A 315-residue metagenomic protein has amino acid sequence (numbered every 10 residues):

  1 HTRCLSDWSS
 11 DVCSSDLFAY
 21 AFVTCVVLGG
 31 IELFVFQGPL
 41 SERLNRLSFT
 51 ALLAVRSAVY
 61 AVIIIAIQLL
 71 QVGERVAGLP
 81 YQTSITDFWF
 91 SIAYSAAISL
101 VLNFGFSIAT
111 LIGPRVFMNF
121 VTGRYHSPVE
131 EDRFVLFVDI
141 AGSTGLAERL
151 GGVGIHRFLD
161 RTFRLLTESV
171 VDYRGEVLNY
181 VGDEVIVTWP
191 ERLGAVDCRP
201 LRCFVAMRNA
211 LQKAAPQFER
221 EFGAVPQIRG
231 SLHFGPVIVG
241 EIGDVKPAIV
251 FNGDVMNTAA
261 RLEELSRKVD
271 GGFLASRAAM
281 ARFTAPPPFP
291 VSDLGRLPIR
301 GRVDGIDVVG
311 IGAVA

Functional and structural regions predicted by a protein language model:
H1-C13: Single conserved hydrophobic/aromatic residue that forms the stacking wall/gate of nucleotide- or nucleobase-binding
I31-E32, N45-S84: Hydrophobic transmembrane alpha-helices
V72-E131: Regulatory cytosolic signal-relay segments
P128-R202: Catalytic NTP-binding/metal-coordinating core of nucleotidyl cyclase/transferase enzymes
V170-R199, P216-D254: Catalytic core of nucleotidyl cyclases, primarily class III adenylyl/guanylyl cyclases
N209-F222, L265: Short catalytic/binding micro-motifs of nucleotide second-messenger systems
H233, D254-R277, A281: Catalytic/regulatory signature loops of cyclic-dinucleotide turnover enzymes and related class III nucleotidyl cyclases
K268-A315: Cytosolic regulatory/linker segments at or just downstream of nucleotide-handling modules in signal-transduction
